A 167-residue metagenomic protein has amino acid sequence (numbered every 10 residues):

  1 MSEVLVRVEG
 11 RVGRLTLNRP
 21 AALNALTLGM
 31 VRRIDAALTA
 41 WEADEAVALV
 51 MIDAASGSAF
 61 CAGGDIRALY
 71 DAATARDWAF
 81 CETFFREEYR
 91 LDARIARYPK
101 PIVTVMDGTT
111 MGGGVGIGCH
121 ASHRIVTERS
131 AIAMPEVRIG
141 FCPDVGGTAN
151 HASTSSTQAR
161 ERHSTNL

Functional and structural regions predicted by a protein language model:
M1-D53, A93: Conserved CoA-thioester-binding segment of acyl-CoA-metabolizing enzymes
L15, I52, D65, I117-G118: Hydrophobic/aromatic residues within transmembrane alpha-helices of multi-pass small-molecule transporters
A54-R90, T110, G140: Glycine- (often His-adjacent) and acidic-residue-rich active-site loop that binds/positions the CoA thioester
A62-G64, H151, R162: Short helix- or helix-capping micro-motifs that position conserved polar/aromatic residues at function-defining sites
A79, I125-T154: Short, flexible helix-coil linker/hinge segments at the edges of structured domains or between repeats
I95-I139: Glycine-rich beta-to-alpha active-site loop
T154-L167: N-terminal low-complexity segments that are often proline-rich with Ser/Thr-Pro
